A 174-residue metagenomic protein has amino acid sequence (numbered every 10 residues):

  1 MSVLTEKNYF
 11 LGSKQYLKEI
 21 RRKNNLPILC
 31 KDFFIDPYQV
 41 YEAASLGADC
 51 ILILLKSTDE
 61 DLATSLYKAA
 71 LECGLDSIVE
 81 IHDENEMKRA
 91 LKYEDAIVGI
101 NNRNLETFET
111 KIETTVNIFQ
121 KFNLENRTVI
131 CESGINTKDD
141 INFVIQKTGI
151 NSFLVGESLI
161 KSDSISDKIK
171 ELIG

Functional and structural regions predicted by a protein language model:
S2-I78, E84-R89, T115-I118: N-terminal active-site wall of soluble small-molecule enzyme domains
E6-N8, F33, K56, H82-E84 (+3 more regions): Active-site beta-loop-alpha junctions enriched in small/polar residues
N25, E125-N126: His-Asp phosphorelay/catalytic-motif detector in bacterial-type signaling
I35-G47, H82-E94, N126-C131, I135-V155 (+1 more regions): Catalytic cores of alpha/beta
E42-L62, G99-F108, T148-K168: Glycine-rich phosphate-binding active-site loops on the catalytic face of alpha/beta enzymes
F108-K121, R127: S-adenosylmethionine
T115-F122, L159-G174: C-terminal helical cap(s) of enzyme catalytic domains, especially alpha/beta-barrels
